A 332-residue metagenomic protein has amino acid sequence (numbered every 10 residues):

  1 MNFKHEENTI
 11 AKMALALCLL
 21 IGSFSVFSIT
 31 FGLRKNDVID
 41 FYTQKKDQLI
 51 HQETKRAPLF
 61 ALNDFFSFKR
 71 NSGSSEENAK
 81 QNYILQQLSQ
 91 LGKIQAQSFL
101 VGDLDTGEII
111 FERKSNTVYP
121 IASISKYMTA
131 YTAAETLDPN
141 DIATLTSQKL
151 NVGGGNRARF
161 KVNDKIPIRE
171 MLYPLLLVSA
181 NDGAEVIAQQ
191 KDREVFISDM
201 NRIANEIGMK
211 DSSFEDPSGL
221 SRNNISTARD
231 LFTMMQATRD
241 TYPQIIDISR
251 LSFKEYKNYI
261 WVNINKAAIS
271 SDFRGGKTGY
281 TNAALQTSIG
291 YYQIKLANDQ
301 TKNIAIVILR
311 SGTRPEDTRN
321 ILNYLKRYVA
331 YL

Functional and structural regions predicted by a protein language model:
M1-S98, R327-L332: N-terminal secretory targeting signals
K4, T30-G32, M209-K210, N223-L332: Domain-terminus/edge residues, biased toward the C-terminal soluble/receptor-binding domains of extracytoplasmic
E6, I21, F27-T30, R34 (+12 more regions): Generic signature of intrinsically disordered, low-complexity segments enriched in small/polar residues
I10, I21, I29, I39 (+20 more regions): Weak global preference for isoleucine
S23, L33, S74, G154-G155 (+2 more regions): Intrinsically disordered, low-complexity regions
N36-D40, L59-R229, Q236-R239: Active-site-adjacent loops and short helices of periplasmic peptidoglycan-processing enzymes
K46, L176-S179, A204, G208 (+2 more regions): Generic secondary-structure transition motif, activating predominantly at the C-termini of alpha-helices
